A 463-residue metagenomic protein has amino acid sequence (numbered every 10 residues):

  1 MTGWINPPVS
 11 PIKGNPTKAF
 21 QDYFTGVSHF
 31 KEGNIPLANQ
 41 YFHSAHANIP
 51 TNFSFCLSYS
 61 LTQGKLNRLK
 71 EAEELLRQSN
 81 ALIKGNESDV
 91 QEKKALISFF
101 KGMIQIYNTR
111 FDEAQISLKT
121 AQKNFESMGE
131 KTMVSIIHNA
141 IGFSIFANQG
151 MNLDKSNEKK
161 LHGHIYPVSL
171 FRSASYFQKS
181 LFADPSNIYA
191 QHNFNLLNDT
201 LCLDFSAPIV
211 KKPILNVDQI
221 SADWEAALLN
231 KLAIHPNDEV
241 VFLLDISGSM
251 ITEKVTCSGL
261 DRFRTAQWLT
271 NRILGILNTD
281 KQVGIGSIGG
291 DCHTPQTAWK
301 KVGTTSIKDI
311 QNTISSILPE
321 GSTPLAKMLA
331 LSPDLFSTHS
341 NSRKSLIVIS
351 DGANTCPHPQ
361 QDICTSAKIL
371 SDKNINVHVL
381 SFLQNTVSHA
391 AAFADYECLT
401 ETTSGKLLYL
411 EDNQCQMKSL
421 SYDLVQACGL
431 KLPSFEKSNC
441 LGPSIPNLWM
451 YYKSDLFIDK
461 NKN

Functional and structural regions predicted by a protein language model:
G14, N198-V255, G303-T304: Acidic, polar low-complexity linker/tail segments
N139, I317, G352-T402, L408-L410 (+1 more regions): VWA/integrin I-like adhesion module and closely mimicked acidic/polar interface patches used
N237-V240, G248-I285, W299-D309: …and closely analogous acidic/polar surface helices at protein-protein or active-site interfaces in A-domain-like
T252-K254, K281-S316, D334-H339, P357-Q361 (+1 more regions): Short beta-strand-loop
E401, L407-N463: C-terminal "exit" segments of structured domains
